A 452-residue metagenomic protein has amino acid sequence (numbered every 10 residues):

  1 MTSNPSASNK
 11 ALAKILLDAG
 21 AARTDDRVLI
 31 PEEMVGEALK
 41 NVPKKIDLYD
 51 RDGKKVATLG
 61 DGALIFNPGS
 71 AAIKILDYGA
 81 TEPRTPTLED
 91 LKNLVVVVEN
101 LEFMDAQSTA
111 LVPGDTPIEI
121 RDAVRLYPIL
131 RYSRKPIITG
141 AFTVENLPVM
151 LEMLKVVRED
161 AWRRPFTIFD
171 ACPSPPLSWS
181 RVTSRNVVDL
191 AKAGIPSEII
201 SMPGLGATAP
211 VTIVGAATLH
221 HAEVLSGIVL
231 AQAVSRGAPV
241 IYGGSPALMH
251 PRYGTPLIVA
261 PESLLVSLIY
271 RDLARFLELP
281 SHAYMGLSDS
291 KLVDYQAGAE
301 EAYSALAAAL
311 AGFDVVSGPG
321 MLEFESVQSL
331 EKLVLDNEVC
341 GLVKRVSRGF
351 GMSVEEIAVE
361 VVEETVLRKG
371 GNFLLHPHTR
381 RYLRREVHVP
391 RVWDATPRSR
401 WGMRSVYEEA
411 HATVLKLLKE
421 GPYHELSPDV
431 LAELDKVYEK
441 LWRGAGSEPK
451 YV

Functional and structural regions predicted by a protein language model:
M1-L17, E331-V452: Catalytic-core signal marking the mid-to-C-terminal active-site face
N4-I15, T24-D26, L64-N67, P196-I200 (+1 more regions): N-terminal glycine-rich anion-binding loops that anchor highly charged ligand groups
P5, N9-A13, V28, E32-V35 (+19 more regions): Generic structural signal for well-ordered, non-membrane alpha-helical segments in soluble metabolic enzymes
L17-A22, F166, G204, A247-H250 (+4 more regions): Short acidic (Asp/Glu) and glycine-rich catalytic loops that position anionic groups and cofactors
L17-T81: Glycine-rich, N-terminal phosphate-binding loop and its surrounding beta-alpha-beta segment
I65-G69, P86, D90, E99 (+1 more regions): Short juxta-domain linker segments that transition from a proline/glycine-rich, charged coil into a short amphipathic
P86-L310, D314: Helix-rich catalytic cores of soluble enzyme domains
S267-L375: Hydrophobic alpha-helical bundle architecture
